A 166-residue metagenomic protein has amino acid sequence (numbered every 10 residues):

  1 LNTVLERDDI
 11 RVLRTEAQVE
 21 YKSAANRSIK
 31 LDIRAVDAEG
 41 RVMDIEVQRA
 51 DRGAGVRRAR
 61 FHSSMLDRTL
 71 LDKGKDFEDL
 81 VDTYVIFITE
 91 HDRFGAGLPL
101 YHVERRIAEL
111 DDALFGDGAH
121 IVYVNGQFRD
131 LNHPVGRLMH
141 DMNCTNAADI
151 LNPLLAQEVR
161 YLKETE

Functional and structural regions predicted by a protein language model:
L1-E166: Elongated, amphipathic alpha-helical interaction scaffolds
